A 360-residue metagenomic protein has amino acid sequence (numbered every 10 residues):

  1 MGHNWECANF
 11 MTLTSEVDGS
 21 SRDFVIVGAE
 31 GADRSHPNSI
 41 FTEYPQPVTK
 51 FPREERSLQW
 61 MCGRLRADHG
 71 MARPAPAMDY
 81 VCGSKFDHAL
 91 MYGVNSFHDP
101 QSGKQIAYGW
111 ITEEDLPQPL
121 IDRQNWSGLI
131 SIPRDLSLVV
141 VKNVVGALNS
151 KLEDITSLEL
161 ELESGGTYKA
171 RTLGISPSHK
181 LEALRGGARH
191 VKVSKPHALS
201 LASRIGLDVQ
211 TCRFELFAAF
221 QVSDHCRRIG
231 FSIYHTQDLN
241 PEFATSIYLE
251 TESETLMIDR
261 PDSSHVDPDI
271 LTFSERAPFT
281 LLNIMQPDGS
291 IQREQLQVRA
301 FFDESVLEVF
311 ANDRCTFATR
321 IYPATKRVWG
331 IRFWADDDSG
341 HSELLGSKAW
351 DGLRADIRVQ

Functional and structural regions predicted by a protein language model:
M1-Q101: Gly/Pro-rich turn-and-neighbor structural signature
G31, Q59-Q360: Beta-rich accessory regions
